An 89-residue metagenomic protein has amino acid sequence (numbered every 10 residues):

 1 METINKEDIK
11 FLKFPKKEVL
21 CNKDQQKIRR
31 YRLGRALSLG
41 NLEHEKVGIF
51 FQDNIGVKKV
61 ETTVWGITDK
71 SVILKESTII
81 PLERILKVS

Functional and structural regions predicted by a protein language model:
M1-G56, V88: Short glycine-rich, low-complexity segments
L42, W65-I67, K75: A short, compositionally biased micro-patch
F50, E61, L74-K75: Beta-strand residues in well-ordered beta-sheet regions across diverse protein folds
G56-K58, T78-I79: Short acidic/polar mixed-charge low-complexity motifs
K59-W65: Short beta-strand-centered aromatic/proline hotspots
D69-S89: Short, Lys/Arg-rich amphipathic alpha-helical interaction segments that bind nucleic acids or acidic protein surfaces
